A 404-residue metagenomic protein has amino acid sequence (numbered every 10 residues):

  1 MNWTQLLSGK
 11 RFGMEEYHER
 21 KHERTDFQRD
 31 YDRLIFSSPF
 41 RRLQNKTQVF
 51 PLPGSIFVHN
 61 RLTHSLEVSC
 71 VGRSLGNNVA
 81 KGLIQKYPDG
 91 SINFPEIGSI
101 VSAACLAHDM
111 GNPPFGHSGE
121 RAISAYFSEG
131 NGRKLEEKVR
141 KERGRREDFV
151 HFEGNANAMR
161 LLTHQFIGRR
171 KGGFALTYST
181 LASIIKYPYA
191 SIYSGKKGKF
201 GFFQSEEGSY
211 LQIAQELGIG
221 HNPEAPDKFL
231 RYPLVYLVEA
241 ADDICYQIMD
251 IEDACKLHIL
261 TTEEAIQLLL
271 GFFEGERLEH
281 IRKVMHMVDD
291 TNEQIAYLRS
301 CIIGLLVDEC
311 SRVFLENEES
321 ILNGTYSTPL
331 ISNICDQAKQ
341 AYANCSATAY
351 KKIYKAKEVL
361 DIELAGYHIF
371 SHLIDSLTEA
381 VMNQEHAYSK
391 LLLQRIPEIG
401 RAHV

Functional and structural regions predicted by a protein language model:
M1-E23, I35-K46, S55, L66 (+4 more regions): Sequence-structural signature of the catalytic-core scaffold of metal-dependent phosphohydrolases that act on
R29-R41, I334-A341: Acidic, low-complexity proline/glycine-rich segments
K46-I56, T348-I353: A short small-residue
E67, Y236, A240-D243, I302 (+5 more regions): Charged, amphipathic alpha-helical oligomerization/scaffolding segments
R282-D336, Q340: Long, amphipathic alpha-helical stalk/connector segments used for oligomerization, subunit docking, or mechanical
L315-P397: Substrate-recognition/cap regions that form aromatic- and gly/pro-loop-enriched pockets for small-molecule ligands
A402-V404: Conserved small/polar residues in nucleotide/adenosyl-binding loops
